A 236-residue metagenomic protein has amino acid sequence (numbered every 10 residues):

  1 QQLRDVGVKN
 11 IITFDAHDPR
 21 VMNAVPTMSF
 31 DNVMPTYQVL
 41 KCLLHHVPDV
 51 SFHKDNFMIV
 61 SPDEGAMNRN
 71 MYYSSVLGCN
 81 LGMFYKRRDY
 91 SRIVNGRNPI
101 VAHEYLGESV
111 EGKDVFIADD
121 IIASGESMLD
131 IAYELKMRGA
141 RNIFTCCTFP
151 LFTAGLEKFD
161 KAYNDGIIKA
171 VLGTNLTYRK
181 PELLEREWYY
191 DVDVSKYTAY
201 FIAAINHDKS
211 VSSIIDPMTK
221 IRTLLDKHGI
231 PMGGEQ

Functional and structural regions predicted by a protein language model:
Q1-Q236: PRPP-associated nucleotide enzymes
